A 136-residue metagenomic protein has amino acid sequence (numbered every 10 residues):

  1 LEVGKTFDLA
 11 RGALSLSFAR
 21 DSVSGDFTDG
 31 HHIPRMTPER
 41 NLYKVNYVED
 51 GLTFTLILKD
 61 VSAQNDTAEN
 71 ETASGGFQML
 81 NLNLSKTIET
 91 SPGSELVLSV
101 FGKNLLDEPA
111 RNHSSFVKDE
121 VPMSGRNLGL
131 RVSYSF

Functional and structural regions predicted by a protein language model:
L1-K5, Y43-Y47, L82-K86, V100 (+1 more regions): Residues on the lipid-exposed face of transmembrane beta-strands in outer-membrane beta-barrel proteins
L1-T67: Gram-negative outer-membrane beta-barrel transporters
H31-T37, S62, E71-G75, R111-P122: Flexible, surface-exposed loop regions and adjacent strand-edge segments of Gram-negative outer-membrane beta-barrel
T37, V48, G75-Q78, T90-S94: A structural signal for short secondary-structure junctions
T37-N41, G76-L80, S124-L128: Residues that define the transmembrane beta-barrel architecture of outer-membrane proteins
I57-L58, T72, F101: Low-complexity, intrinsically disordered short segments enriched for Gly/Pro and polybasic residues
A63-N65, K86-F136: C-terminal beta-signal and adjacent terminal beta-strands/loops of Gram-negative outer-membrane beta-barrel proteins
T67-S74, N81, S85, L96: Short, glycine/charged-rich beta-strand-loop motifs at protein surfaces that mediate ligand recognition and catalysis
